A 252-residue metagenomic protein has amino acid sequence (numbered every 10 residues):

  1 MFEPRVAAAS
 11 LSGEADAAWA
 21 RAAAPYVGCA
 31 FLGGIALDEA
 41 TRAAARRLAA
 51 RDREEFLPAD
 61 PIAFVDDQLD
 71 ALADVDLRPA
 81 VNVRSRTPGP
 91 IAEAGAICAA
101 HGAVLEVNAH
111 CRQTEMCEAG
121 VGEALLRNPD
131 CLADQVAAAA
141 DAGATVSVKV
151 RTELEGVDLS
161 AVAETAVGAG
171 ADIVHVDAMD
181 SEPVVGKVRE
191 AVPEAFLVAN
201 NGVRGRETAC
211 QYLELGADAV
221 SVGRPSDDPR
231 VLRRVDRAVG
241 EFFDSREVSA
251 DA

Functional and structural regions predicted by a protein language model:
M1-A8, D74-V81, D141-T152, E190-G202: Short beta-strand/loop segments at the ligand-binding rim of alpha/beta enzyme cores
M1-P79: N-terminal capping/small domains of soluble enzymes
M1-R5, A20-A23, A99, A138-A142 (+2 more regions): Haloarchaeal acidic low-complexity proteome signature biased toward cell-envelope/secretome components but also
A8, A23, A30, V81 (+4 more regions): Conserved, mostly hydrophobic/aromatic
D16-A24, G89-H101, L154-A166, E190-A199 (+1 more regions): Catalytic cores of alpha/beta
L32-D38, H101-E115, D172-S181, L215-A238: Glycine-rich phosphate-binding active-site loops on the catalytic face of alpha/beta enzymes
T41-R53, C117-G120, K187-A191, P225-A252: C-terminal helical cap(s) of enzyme catalytic domains, especially alpha/beta-barrels
F56-D60, N82, L105-H110, A124-C131 (+4 more regions): Catalytic beta/alpha-barrel core
